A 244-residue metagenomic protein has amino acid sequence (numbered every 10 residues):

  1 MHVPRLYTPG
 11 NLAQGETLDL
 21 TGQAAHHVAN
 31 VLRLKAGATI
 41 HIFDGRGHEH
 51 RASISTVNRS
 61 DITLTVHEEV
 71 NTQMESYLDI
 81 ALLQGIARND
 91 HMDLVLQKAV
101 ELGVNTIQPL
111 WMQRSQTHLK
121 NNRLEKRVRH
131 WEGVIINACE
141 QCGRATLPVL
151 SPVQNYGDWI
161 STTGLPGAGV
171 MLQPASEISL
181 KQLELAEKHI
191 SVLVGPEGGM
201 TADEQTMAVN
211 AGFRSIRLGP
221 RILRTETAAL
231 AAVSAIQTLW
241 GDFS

Functional and structural regions predicted by a protein language model:
M1-N71: N-terminal positively charged helical leader segments and presequences
P9-G10, G22-Q23, G45-R46, I86 (+3 more regions): Fold-independent oxyanion-binding glycine-rich loops and adjacent beta-strand/coil segments at enzyme active sites
I40, L64, L147-S151, S215: Generic structural signal for residues in well-ordered beta-strands
H67, Q73-V170: RNA substrate-binding interface of SAM-dependent RNA methyltransferases
T163-T206, F213-R217: Active-site/ligand-binding-proximal alpha/beta "capping" segment
A202-S244: Structured adenosyl-cofactor binding patch, chiefly the S-adenosyl-L-methionine
